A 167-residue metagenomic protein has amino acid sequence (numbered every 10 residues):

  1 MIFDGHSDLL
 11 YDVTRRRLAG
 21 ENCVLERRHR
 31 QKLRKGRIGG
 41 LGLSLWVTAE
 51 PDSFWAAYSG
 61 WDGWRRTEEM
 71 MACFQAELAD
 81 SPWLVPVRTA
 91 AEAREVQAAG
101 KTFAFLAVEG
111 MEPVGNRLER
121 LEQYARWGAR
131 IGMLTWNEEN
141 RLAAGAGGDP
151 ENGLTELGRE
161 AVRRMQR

Functional and structural regions predicted by a protein language model:
M1-E156, E160: N-terminal hydrophobic targeting/anchoring segments and the immediately downstream early-domain regions of hydrolases
A161-R167: Substrate-binding cleft of carbohydrate-active enzyme catalytic domains
